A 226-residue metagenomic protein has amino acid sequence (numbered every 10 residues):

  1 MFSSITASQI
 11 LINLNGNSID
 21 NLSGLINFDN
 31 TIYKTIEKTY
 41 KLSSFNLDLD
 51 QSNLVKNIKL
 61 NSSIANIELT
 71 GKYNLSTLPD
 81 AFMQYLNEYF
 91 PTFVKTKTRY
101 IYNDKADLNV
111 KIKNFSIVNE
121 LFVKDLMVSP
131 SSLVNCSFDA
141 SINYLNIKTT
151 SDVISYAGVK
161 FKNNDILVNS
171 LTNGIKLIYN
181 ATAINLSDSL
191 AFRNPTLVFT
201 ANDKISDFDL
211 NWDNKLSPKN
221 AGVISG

Functional and structural regions predicted by a protein language model:
M1-D80, N87-K95, L108-G226: Hydrophobic lipid-interacting interfaces of membrane-associated proteins
R99-Y100: Surface-exposed, low-complexity/disordered segments and acidic/polar micro-motifs at processing/linker regions
D104-A106: Short structural boundary motif marking the start of a folded domain
